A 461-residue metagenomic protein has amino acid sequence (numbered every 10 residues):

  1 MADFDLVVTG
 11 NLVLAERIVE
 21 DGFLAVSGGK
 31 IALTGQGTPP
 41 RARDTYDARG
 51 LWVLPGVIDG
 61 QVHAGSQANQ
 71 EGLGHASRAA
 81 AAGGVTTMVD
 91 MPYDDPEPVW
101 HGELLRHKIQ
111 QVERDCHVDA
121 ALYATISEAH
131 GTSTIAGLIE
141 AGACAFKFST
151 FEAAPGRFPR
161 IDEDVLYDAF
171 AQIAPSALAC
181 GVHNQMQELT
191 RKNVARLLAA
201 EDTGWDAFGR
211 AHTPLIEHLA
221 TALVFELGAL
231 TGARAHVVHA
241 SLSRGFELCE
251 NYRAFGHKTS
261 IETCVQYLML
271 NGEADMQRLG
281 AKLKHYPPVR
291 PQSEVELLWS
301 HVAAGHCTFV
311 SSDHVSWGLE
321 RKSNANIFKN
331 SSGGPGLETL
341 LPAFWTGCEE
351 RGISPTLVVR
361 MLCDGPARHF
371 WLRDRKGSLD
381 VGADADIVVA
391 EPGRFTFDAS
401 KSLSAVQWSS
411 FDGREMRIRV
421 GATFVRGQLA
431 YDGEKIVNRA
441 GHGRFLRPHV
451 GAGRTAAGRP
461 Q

Functional and structural regions predicted by a protein language model:
M1-P40: N-terminal metal-binding scaffold of metallo-dependent hydrolase/deaminase domains
G10, L24, G29, G50 (+15 more regions): Divalent metal-coordination and catalytic microenvironments
G10, N326, V381-L446: C-terminal cap of metal-dependent C-N hydrolases
A48-D115: Metal-associated gating/positioning segment near the N- to mid-region
D90, A121-A124, R234-H239: Short catalytic-loop micro-motif centered on adjacent basic/acidic residues
Q110-I126: A glycine-rich helix N-cap at a beta->alpha junction
H130-V310: Histidine/acidic residue-rich metal-binding segments in metalloenzymes
T203-G232, A303-V310, V315-R394: His/Asp/Glu-enriched, well-ordered alpha-helical/loop segment that forms or immediately abuts the divalent-metal
